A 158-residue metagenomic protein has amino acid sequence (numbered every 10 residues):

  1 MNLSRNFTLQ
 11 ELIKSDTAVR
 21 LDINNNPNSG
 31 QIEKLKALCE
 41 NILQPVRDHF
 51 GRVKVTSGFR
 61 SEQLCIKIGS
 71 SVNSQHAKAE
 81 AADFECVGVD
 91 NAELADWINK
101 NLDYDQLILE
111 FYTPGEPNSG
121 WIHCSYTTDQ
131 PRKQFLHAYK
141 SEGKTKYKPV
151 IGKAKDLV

Functional and structural regions predicted by a protein language model:
M1-R47, K140-V158: Extracytoplasmic cell-surface/polysaccharide-interacting catalytic and binding patches
N2, D48, A77, E116-S119: A generic structural signal for short, non-catalytic loop/turn and secondary-structure boundary residues
L43-G69: Extended, low-complexity, intrinsically disordered C-terminal regulatory tails of eukaryotic serine/threonine kinases
P45-H49, E85, L94: A generic structural signal for ordered secondary structure
K54-T56, A81-E85, H123: Structural recognition of the beta-strand scaffold that forms the well-ordered cores of secreted hydrolase catalytic
K67-A77, Y112-G115: Short, flexible, solvent-exposed loop/turn segments with mixed acidic/basic and small polar residues
N73-A92: Acidic, His- and aromatic-enriched active-site or binding-groove loops in soluble protein domains that engage sugars
C86-V158: Catalytic cores and adjacent binding grooves of peptidoglycan-active enzymes
